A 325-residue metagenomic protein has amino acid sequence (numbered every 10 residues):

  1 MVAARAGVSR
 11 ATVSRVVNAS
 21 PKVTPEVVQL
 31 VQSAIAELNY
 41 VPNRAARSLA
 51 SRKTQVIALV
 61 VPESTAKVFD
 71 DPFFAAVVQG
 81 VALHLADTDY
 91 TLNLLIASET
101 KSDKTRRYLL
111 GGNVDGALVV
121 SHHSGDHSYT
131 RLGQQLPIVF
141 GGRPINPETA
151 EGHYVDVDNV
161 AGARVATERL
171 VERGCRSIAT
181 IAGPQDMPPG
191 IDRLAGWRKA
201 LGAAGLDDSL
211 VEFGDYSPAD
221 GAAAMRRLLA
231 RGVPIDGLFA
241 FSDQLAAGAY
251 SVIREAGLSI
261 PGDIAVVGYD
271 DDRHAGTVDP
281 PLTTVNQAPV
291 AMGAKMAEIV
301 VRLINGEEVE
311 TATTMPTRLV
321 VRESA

Functional and structural regions predicted by a protein language model:
M1-Q55, A325: N-terminal helix-turn-helix DNA-binding module of bacterial transcription factors
T12, R52-K67, R169, S177-P184: Short beta-strand segments enriched in small/hydrophobic residues
V27, D70-F73, R131, G190-R193 (+1 more regions): Residues at alpha-helix caps and immediate loop-helix transition turns in enzyme cores, especially N- and C-cap
E37, G80-T88, L136-F140, P144-A325: Bacterial carbohydrate/catabolite-sensing allosteric modules
R44, I96, S121, F213 (+1 more regions): Short loop/edge segments at beta-strand edges and connector loops that shape dinucleotide/nucleotide cofactor-binding
A45, K104-R106, H127-S128, D220 (+1 more regions): Short acidic active-site motifs
V56-V60, S64-E168, A230: Alpha-helical recognition/docking segments in bacterial nutrient-uptake and carbohydrate-utilization systems
